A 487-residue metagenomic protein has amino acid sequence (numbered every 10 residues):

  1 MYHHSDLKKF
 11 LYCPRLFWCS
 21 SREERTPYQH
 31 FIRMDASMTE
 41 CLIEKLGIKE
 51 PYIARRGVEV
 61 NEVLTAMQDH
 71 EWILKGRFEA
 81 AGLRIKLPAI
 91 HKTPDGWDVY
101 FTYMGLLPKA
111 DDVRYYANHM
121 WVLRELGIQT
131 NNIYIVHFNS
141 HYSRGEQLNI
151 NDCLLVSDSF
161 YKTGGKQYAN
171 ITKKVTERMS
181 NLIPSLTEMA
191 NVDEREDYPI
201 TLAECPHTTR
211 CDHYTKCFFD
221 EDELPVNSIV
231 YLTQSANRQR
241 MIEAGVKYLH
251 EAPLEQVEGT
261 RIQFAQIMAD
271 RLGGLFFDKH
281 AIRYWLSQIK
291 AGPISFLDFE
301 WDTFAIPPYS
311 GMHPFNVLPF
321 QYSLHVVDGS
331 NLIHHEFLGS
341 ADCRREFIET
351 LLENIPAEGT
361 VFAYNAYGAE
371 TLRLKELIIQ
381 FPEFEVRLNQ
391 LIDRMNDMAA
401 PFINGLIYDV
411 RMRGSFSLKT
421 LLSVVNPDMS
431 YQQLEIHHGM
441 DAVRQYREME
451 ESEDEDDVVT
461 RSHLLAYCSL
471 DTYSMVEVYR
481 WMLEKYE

Functional and structural regions predicted by a protein language model:
M1-D95, R238-R271: Metal-dependent nuclease catalytic cores that hydrolyze phosphodiester bonds in DNA/RNA, characterized by
C19-S20, F219-D222, M241, F304-P307 (+1 more regions): Short helix/loop capping segments that flank catalytic or ligand/cofactor-binding pockets
W72-G76, R84-H91, V99-L106, A110-I183 (+1 more regions): Conserved DEDDh/DEDDy metal-dependent 3′-5′ exonuclease domain
F78, V99-F101, A281-A357, F381: Conserved RNase H-like, two-metal-ion catalytic cores of nucleic-acid enzymes
T163-E223, L421, V425-E487: Acidic, Mg2+-coordinating catalytic module of metal-dependent nucleases/exonucleases that use a two-metal-ion mechanism
T176-A291, W301: A charged, amphipathic alpha-helical module
F299-W301, V326-D328, N365-A366, I378 (+2 more regions): Active-site proximal loops enriched in glycine and acidic residues that flank catalytic Cys/His/Asp and coordinate
